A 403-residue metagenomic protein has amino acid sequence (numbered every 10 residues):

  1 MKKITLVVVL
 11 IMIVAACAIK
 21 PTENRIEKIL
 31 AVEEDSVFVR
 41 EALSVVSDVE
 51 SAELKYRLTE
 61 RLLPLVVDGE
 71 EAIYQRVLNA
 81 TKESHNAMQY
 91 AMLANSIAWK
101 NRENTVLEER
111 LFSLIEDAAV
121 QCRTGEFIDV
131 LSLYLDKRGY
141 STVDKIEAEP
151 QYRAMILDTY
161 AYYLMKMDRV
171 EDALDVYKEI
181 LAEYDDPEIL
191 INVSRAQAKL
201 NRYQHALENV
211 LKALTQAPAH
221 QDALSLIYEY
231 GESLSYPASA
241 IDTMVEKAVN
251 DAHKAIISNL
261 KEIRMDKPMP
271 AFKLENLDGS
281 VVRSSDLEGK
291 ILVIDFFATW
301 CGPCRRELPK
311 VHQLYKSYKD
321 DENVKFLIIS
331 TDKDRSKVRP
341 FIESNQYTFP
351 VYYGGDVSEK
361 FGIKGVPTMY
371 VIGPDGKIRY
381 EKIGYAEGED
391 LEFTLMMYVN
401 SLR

Functional and structural regions predicted by a protein language model:
T22-K28, E50-L65, N86-E109, S113-E116 (+3 more regions): Amphipathic alpha-helical repeat scaffolds of TPR domains
D35-V46, E70-S84, L107-R123, E171-I180 (+2 more regions): Alpha-helical repeat scaffolds
D68-G69, N104-T105, M167, L200: Structural motif corresponding to the intra-repeat A-B loop/turn of tetratricopeptide repeats
E208, K212-A271, E288: N-proximal helix/coil linker or "cap" segments that precede and/or mark the start of modular domains
F272-L292, Y318: A short beta-strand-turn-helix
E275, R339-D375: Short, internal strand/loop/helix patches that form the active-site neighborhood or redox-interaction surface
E288, F296-Q313: Conserved redox-active cysteine motifs that mediate thiol-disulfide chemistry, especially di-cysteine Cys-X(1-2)-Cys
P374-R403: Thiol-/selenol-based redox modules, centered on thioredoxin-like and closely related oxidoreductase domains
